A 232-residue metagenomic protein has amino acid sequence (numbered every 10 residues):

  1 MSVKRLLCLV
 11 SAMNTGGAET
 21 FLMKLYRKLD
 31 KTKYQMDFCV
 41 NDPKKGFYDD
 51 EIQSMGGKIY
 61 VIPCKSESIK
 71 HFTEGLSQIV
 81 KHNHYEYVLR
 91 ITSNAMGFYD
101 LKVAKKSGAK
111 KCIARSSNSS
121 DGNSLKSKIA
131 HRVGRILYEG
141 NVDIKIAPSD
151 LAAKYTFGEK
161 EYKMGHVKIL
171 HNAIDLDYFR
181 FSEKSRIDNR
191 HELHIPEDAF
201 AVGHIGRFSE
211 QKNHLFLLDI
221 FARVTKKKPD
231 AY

Functional and structural regions predicted by a protein language model:
V3-K4, C8-G16, T20-H71: N-terminal strand-loop element at the rim of the active site of nucleotide-sugar-dependent glycosyltransferases
C8, S77-M96: Short N-terminal targeting/anchoring amphipathic segment
L9-V10, P148, L170-A173, H204-F208 (+1 more regions): Short hydrophobic "strand-cap" motifs at the C-terminus of beta-strands
G16-K24, F200, H204-R223: A conserved mid-protein helix/loop that constitutes part of the nucleotide-sugar donor-binding site
K31-D37, E192, P196-F200, H214-Y232: A conserved nucleotide-sugar
K65-S68, N94-A95, K106-K128, N141-I144: A short, histidine- and acid-enriched strand-loop-helix "catalytic/donor-clamping" loop that lines the nucleotide-sugar
N141-F181: A short, active-site helix/loop in glycosyltransferases that binds the activated sugar's phosphate group
R180-I195: A short helix/loop element that forms part of the nucleotide-sugar donor recognition site in Leloir-type
